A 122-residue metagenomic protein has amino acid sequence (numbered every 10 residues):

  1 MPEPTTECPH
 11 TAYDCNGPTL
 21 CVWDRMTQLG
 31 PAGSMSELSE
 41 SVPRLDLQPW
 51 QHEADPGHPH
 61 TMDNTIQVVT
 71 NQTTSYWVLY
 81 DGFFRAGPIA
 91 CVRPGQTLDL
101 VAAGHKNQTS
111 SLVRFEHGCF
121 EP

Functional and structural regions predicted by a protein language model:
M1-P122: Compact beta-sheet-dominated domain cores in extracellular/mature segments
